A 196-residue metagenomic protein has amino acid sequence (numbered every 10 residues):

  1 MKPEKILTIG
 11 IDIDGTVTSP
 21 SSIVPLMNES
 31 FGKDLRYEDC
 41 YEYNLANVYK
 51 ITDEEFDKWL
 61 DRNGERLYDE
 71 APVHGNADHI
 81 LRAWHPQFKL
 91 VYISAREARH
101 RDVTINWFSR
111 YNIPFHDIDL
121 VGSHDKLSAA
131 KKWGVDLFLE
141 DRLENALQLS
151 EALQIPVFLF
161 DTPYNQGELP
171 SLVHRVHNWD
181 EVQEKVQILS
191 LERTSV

Functional and structural regions predicted by a protein language model:
K2-K58: Active-site neighborhood of HAD-like aspartate-dependent phosphohydrolases
E4-I6, Q87, Q154: A general structural motif
Y43-N76, F88: Metal-dependent phosphoesterase signature
E65-I93, E97-I105: Short, acidic loop-to-helix structural element flanking the phosphoryl-transfer center in phosphate-processing enzymes
V91, D119, L137-L139, F158 (+1 more regions): Hydrophobic/aromatic beta-strand patches that form the interior of the parallel beta-sheet core in alpha/beta enzyme
E97-Q148: Substrate-recognition "cap/lid" segment bordering the active-site pocket of phosphatases
K131-K132, L143-V196: Asp-based, Mg2+/Mn2+-dependent phosphohydrolase catalytic module
